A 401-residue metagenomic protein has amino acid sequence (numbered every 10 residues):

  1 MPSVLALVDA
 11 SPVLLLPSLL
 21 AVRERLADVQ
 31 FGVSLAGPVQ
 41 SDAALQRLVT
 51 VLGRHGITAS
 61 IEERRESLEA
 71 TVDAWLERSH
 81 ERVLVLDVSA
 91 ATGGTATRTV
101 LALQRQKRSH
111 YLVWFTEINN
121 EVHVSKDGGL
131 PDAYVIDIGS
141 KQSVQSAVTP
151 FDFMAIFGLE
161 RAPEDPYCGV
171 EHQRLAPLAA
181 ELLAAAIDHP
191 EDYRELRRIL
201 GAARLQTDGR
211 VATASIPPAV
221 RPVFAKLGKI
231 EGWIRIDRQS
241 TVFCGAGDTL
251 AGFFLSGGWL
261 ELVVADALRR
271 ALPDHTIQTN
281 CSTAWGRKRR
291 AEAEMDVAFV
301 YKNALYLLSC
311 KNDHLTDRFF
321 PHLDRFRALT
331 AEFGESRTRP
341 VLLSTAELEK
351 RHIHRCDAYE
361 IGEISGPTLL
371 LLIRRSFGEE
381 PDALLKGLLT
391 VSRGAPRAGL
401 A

Functional and structural regions predicted by a protein language model:
M1-L5: Extreme N-terminal starter segment of soluble prokaryotic enzymes
L7-L15, V39-S41, D87-T99: Gly/Ser/Thr-rich loops at beta-strand to alpha-helix junctions that form or flank small-molecule/cofactor-binding
S11-A27, R327: Histidine-anchored nucleotide/phosphate-binding helix
L14-L15, P38-R47, E347-I353: Short, charged/polar "capping" segments at the starts of alpha-helices and the immediately preceding loops
D28-D87, T99, Q106-K107: A broadly used, surface-exposed interaction patch
L35-Q40, T116-E121, V341-E349: Short beta-alpha junction loops
T97-R174: Mixed-charge intrinsically disordered linker/loop segments at interdomain junctions
V144-A401: Intrinsically disordered, low-complexity Ser/Thr/Pro/Gly-rich regulatory segments
